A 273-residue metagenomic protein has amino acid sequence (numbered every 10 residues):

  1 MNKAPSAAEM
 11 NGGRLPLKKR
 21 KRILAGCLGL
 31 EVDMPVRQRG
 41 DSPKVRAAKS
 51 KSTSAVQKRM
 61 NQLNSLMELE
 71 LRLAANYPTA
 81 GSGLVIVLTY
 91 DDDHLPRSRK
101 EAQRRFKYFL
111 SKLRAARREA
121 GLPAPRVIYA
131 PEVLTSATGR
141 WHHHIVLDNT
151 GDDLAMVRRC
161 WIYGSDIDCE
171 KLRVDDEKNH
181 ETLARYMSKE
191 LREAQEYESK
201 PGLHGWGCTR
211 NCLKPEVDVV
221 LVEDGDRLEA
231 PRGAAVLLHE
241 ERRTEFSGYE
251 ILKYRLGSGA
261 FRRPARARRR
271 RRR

Functional and structural regions predicted by a protein language model:
M1-G139, N149-R273: Right-hand nucleic-acid polymerase module
H142: Conserved, short, structured surface segments that act as functional micro-motifs
